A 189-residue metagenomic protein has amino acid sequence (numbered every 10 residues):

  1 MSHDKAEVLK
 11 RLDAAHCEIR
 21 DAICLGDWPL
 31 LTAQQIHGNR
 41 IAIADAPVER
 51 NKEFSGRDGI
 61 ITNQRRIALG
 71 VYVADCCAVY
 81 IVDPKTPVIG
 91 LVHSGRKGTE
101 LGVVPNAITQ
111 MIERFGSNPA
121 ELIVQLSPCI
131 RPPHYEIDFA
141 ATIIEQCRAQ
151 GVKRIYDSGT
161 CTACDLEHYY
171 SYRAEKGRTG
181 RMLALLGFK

Functional and structural regions predicted by a protein language model:
M1-K189: Active-site microenvironment for binding and transforming phosphate-containing groups
